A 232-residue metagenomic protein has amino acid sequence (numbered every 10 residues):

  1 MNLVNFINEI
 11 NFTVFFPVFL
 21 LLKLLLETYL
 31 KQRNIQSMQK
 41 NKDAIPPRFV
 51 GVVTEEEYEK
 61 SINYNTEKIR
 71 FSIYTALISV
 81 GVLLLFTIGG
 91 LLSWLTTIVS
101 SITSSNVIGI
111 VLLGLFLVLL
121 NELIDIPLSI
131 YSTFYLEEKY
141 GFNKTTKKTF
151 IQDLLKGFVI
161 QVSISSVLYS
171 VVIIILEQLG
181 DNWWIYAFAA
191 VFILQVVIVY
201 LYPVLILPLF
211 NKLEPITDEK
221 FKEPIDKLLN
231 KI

Functional and structural regions predicted by a protein language model:
N2-I232: Polar-ligand-bearing catalytic/cofactor-coordination segments of membrane-embedded or membrane-tethered inner-membrane
